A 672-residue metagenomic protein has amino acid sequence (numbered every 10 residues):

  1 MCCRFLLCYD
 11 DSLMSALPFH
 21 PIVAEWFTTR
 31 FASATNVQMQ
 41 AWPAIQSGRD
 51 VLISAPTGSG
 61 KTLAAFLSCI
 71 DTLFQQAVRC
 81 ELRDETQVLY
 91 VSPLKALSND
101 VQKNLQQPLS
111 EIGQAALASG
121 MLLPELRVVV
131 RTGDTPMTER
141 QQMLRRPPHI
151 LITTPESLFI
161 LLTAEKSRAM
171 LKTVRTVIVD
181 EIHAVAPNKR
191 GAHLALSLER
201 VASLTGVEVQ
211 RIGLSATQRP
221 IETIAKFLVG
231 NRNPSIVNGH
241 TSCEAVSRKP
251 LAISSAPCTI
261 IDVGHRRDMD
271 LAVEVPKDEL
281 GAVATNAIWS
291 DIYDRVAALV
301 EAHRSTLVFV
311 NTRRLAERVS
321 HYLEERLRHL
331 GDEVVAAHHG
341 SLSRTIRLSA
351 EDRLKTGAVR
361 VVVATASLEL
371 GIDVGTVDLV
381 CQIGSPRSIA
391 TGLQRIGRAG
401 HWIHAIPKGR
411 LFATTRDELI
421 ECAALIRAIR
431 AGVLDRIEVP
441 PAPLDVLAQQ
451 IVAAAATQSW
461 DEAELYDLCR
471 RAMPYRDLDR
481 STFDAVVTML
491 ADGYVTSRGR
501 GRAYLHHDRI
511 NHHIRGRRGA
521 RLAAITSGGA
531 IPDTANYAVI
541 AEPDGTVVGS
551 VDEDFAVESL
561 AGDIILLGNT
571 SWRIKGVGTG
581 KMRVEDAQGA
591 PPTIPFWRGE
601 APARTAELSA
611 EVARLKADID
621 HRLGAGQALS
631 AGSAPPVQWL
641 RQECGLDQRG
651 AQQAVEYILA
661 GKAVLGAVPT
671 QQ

Functional and structural regions predicted by a protein language model:
C2-C3, C8, C243: Cysteine-centered motifs
L13-S15, F19-E25, S33, M39 (+4 more regions): Helicase motor core with emphasis on the C-terminal RecA-like subdomain
R30: Detector for the N-terminal beta1/A-loop initiation region of ABC nucleotide-binding domains
P56: Walker A (P-loop) phosphate-binding loop of ABC-type ATPase nucleotide-binding domains
S59-G60: ATP-binding Walker
S290-R295, L299, L354-K355, V359-V361 (+5 more regions): Phosphate-interacting basic helix/loop segments used at nucleotide- and nucleic-acid interfaces
A431, V577-Q671: Terminal, basic amphipathic appendages of nucleotide-handling enzymes
D492, S497-R614, G626: Conserved nucleotide-binding/hydrolysis modules and their immediate coupling elements across P-loop/ASCE NTPase motors
